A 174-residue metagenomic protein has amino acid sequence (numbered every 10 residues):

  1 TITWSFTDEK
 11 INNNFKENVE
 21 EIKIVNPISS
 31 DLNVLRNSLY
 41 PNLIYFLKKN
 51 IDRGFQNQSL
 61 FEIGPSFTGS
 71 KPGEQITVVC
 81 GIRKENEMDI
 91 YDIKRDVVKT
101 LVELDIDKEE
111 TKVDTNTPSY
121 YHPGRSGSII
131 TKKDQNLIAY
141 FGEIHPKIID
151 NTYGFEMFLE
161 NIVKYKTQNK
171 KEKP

Functional and structural regions predicted by a protein language model:
T1-P174: Extended beta-strand-rich architecture
